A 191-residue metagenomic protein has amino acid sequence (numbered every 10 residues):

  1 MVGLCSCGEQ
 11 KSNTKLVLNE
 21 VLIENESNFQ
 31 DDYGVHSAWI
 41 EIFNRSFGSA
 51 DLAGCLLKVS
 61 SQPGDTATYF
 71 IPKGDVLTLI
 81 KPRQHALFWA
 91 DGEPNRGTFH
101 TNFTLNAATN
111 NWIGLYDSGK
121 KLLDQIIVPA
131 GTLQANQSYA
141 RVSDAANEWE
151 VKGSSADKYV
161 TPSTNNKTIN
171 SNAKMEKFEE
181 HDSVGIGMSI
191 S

Functional and structural regions predicted by a protein language model:
M1-C5: Sec-dependent bacterial lipoprotein signal peptides
C7-W149, N172-D182, I186-S189: Activation on beta-sandwich/Ig-like modules and their edge loops
G153-A156: A flexible loop/linker signature enriched in serine peptidases of the S9 family
